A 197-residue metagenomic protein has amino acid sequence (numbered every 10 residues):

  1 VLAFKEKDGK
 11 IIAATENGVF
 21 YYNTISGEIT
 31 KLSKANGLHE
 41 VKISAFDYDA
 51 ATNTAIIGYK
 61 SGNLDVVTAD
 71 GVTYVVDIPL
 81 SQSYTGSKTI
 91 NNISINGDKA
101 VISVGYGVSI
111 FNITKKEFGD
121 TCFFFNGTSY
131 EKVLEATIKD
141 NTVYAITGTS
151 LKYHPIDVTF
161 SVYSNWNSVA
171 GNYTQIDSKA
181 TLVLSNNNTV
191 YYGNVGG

Functional and structural regions predicted by a protein language model:
V1-K7, L32-A51, V76-N96, D120-D140 (+1 more regions): Short coil-to-beta transitions that initiate beta-strands within beta-rich domains
E6, A14, Y22-T24, Y48-A50 (+7 more regions): Generic beta-strand structural signal
K10-A13, T54-I57, K99-I102, T142-A145 (+1 more regions): Conserved beta-propeller blade signature
A14-K34: Beta-propeller domains
N17-F20, K60-L64, Y106-S109, T142 (+3 more regions): Loop/turn residues immediately N-terminal
T24-G27, T68-G71, N112-K116, P155-T159: Short loop/turn segments that connect beta-strands within beta-propeller blades
F46-I113: A generic tandem-repeat structural signature
